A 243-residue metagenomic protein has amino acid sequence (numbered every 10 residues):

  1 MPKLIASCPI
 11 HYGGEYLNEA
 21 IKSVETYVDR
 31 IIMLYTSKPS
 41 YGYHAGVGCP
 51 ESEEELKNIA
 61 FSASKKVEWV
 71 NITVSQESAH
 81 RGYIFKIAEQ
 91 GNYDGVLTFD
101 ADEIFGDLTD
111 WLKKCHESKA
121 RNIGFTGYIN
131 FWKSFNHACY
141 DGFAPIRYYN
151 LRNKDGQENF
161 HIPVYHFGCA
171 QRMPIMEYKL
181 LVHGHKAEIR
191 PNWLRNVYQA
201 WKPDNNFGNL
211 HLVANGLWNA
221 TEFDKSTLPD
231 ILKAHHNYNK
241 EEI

Functional and structural regions predicted by a protein language model:
M1, T26, F61-S64, E117-K119 (+1 more regions): Short, well-ordered coil/turn elements that cap or connect secondary structure elements
M1-T26: N-proximal low-complexity "stem/linker" segments adjacent to membrane-targeting elements
L4, E19, L34-D94: Active-site-proximal specificity loops/subdomain of glycosyltransferases
H11, T36, T126-Y128: Histidine-centered beta-alpha loop that forms part of the nucleotide-sugar donor binding/catalytic region in diverse
G13-G14, P39, E103-G106: Short acidic, S/G/P-rich loop/turn micro-motifs used as interaction or catalytic elements
K22-E25, M33-G42, I162, F167-I175: Short, solvent-exposed beta-strand-terminating loops
D29: Receiver (REC) domain switch/active-site residues of two-component response regulators
E77-F85, V96-F99, E103-I243: Catalytic-site signature of metal-activated, phosphate-bearing donor transferases, centered on the GT-A/GT-A-like
